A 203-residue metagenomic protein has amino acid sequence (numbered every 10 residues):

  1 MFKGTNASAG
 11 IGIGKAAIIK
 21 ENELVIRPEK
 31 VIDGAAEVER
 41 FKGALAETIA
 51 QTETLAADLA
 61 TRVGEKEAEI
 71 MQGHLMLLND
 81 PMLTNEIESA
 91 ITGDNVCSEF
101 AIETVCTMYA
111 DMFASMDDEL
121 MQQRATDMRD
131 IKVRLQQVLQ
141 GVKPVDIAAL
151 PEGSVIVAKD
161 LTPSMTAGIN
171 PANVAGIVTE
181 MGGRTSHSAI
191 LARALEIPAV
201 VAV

Functional and structural regions predicted by a protein language model:
M1-V203: Non-catalytic, soluble scaffold/interaction modules
